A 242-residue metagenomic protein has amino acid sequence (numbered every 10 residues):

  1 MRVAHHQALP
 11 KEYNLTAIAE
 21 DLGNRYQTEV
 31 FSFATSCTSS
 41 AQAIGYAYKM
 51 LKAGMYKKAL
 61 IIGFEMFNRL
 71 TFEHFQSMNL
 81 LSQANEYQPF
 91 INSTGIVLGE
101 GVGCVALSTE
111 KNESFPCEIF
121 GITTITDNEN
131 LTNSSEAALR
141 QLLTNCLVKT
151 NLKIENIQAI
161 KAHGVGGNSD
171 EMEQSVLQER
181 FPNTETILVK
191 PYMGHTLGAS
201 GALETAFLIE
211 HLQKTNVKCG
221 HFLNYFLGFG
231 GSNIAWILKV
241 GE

Functional and structural regions predicted by a protein language model:
M1-R2, A34, A59-E65, F120 (+2 more regions): Short beta-strand segments
R2, S36-S40, K49, F64-F67 (+2 more regions): Short acidic/polar capping segments at secondary-structure boundaries
H6-Y46, M55, T71-E73, S77-L98 (+1 more regions): Conserved catalytic cysteine-centered active-site region of acyl-thioester-dependent Claisen-condensing enzymes
A47, V102-E110, T205-I209: Alpha-helical metal-binding/catalytic segments enriched in His/Glu/Asp
Y48, K52, K111, N151 (+1 more regions): Residue-level signal for alpha-helix termini/capping positions
M55-S77, Y87, S93, I122-E136 (+2 more regions): Acyl-CoA/ACP chain-elongation machinery
L81, N85-L152, N156-A159, G230 (+1 more regions): Condensing-enzyme catalytic core mediating Claisen C-C bond formation in acyl metabolism
V217-F222, G230-E242: Flexible, low-complexity linker/loop segments at domain and module junctions
